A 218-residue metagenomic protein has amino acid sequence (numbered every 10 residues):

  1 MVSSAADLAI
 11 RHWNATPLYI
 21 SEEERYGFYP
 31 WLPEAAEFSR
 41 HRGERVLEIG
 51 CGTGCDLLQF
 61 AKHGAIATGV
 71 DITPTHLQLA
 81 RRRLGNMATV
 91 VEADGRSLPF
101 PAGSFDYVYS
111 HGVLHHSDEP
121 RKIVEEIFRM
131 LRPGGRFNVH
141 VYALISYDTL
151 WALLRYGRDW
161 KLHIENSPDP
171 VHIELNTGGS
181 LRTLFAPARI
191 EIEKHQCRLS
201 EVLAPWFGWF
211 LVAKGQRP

Functional and structural regions predicted by a protein language model:
M1-R42, C55, Q59: Conserved class I S-adenosyl-L-methionine
E44-G52: Conserved class I S-adenosyl-L-methionine
T53-S97: Class I SAM-dependent methyltransferase SAM/SAH-binding core
Y109: A conserved beta-strand element that flanks and buttresses the S-adenosyl-L-methionine
R121-P133: A short glycine-rich, Lys/Arg-flanked "PGG" loop and its adjoining helix->strand segment in the class I
R136-W160: Conserved class I S-adenosyl-L-methionine
W160-S180: Acceptor-substrate binding/catalytic loop of class I
R189-L199: Conserved S-adenosyl-L-methionine
